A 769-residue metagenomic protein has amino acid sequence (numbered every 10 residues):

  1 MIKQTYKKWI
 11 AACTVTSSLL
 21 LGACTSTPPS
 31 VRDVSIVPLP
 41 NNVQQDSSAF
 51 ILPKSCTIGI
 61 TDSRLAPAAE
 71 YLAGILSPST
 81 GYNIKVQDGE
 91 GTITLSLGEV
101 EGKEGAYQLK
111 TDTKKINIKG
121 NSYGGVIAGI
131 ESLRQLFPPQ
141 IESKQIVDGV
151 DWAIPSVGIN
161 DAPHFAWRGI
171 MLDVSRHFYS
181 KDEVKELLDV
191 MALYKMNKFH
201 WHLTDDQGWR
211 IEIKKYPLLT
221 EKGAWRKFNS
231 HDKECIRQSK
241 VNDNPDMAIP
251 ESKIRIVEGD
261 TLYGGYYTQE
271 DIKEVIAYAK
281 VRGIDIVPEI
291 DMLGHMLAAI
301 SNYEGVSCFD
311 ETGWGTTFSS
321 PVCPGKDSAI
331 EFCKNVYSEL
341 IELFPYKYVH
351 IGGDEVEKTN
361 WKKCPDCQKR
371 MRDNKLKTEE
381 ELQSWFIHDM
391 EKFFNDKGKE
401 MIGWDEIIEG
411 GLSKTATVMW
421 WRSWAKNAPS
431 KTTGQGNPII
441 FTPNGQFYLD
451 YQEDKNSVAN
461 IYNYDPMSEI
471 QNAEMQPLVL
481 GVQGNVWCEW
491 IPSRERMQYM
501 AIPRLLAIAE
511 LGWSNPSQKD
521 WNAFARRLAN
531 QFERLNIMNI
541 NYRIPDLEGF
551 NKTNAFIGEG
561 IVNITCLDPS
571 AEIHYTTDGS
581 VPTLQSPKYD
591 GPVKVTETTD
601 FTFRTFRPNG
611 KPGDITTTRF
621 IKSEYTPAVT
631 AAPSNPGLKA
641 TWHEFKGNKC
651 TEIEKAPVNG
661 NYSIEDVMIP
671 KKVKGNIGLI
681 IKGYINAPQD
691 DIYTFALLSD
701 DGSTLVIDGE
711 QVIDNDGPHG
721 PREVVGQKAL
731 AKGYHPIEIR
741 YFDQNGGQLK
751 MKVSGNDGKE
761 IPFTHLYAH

Functional and structural regions predicted by a protein language model:
K8, A12, G59, N515 (+7 more regions): Short, compositionally stereotyped local motifs that mark structural "simplifiers"
A11-V15, L19: Hydrophobic helical h-region of N-terminal Sec-dependent signal peptides in bacterial secretory/periplasmic proteins
L21-A23: C-terminal motif of bacterial Sec signal peptides marking the signal peptidase cleavage site
T25-F165, R496, G512-A523, N530-R534 (+1 more regions): Contiguous, structured surface segment used for ligand recognition
G102-E104, Q108-P321, K326-I330, S338-Y348 (+2 more regions): Feature activates predominantly on carbohydrate-active enzymes
A299-E304, D310-T415, R422-G436: Active-site neighborhood of glycoside hydrolase catalytic domains
M401-E406, G411-A416, R422-N563: Flexible, acidic glycine-rich loops studded with aromatic residues
E738-G747, V753: Short beta-strand-plus-loop segments that form exposed binding edges in beta-rich domains
